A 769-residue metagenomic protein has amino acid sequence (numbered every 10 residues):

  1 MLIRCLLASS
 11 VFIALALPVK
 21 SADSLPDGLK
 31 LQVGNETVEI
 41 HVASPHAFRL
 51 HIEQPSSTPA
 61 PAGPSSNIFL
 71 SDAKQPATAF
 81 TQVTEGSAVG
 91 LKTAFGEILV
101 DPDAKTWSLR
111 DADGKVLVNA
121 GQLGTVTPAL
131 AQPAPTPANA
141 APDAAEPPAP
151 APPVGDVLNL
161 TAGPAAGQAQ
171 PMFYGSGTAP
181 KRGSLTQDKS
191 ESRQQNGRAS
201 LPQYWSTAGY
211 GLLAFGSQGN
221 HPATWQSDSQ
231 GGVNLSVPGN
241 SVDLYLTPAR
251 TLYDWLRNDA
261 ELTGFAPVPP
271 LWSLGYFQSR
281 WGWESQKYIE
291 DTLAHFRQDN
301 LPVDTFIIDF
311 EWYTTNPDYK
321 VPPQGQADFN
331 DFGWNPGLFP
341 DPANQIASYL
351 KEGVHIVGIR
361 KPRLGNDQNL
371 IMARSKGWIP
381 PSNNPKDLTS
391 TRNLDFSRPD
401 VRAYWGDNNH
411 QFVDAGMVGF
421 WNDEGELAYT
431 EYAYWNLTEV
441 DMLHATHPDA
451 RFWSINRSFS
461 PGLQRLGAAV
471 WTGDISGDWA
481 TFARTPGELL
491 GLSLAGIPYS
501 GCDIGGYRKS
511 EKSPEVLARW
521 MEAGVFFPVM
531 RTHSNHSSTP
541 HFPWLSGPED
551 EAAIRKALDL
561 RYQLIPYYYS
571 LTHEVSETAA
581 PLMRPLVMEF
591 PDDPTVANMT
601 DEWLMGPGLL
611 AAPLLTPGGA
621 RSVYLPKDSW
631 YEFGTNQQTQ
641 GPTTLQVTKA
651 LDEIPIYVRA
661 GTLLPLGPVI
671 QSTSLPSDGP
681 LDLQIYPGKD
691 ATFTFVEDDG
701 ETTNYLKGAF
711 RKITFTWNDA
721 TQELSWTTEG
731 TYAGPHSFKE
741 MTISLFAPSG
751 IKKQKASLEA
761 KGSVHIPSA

Functional and structural regions predicted by a protein language model:
L2-L17: Gram-negative bacterial Sec-dependent N-terminal signal peptides
P26, H41-V89, P128-A129: A low-complexity, Ser/Thr/Gly/Pro-enriched, surface-exposed linker/loop concept that marks segments flanking
I40, L50-I52, L91, F95 (+2 more regions): Short, well-ordered beta-strand segments enriched in hydrophobic/aromatic residues
Q82-P270, R280, Q286, L293-Q298 (+2 more regions): Catalytic and substrate-binding clefts that recognize carbohydrates or anionic sugar/phosphate headgroups
Q203, F296, Y349, D503 (+2 more regions): Conserved, mostly hydrophobic/aromatic
P267-E424, Q464: Aromatic-lined carbohydrate-binding/catalytic grooves of carbohydrate-active enzymes
L274-Q278, I307-I308, V354-D367, N422-G425 (+2 more regions): Aromatic-lined carbohydrate-recognition surfaces of secreted/lumenal glycan-active proteins
L463-A469, L492-C502, K509-E723, E729-F746: Catalytic core of carbohydrate-active enzymes
